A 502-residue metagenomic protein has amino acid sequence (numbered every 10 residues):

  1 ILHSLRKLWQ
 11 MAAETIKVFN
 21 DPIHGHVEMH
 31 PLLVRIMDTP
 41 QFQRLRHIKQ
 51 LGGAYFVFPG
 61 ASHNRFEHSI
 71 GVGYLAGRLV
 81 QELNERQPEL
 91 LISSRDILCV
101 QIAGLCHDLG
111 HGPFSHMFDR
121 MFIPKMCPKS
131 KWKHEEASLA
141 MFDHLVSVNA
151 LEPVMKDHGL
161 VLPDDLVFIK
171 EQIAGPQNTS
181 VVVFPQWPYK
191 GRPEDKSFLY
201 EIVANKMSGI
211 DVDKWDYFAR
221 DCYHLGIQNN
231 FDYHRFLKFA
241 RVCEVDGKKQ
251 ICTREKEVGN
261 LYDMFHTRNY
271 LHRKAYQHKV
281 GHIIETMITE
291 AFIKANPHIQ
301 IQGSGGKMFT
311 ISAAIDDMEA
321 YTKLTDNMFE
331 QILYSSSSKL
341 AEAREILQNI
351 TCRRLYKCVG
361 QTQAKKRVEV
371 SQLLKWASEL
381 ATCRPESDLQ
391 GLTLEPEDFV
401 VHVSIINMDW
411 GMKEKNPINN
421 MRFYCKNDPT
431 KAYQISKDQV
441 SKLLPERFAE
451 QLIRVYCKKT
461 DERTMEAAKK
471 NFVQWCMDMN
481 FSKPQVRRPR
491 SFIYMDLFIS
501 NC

Functional and structural regions predicted by a protein language model:
L2-I102, G110-T362: Sequence-structural signature of the catalytic-core scaffold of metal-dependent phosphohydrolases that act on
A275, T289, I299-C502: Terminal helices and disordered tails flanking the catalytic cores of nucleotide-processing hydrolases
